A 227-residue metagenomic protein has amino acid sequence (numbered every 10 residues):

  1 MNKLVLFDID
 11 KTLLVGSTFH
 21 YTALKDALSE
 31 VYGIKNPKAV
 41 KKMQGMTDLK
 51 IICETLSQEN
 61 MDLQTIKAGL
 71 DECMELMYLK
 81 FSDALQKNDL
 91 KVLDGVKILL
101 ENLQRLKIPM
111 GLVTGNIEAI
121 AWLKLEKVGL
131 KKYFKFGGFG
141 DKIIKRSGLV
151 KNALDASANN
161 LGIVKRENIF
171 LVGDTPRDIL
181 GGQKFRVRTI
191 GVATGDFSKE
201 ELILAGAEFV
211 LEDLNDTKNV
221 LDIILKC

Functional and structural regions predicted by a protein language model:
N2-I9, L13-D94: N-terminal helical cap/lid subdomain that shapes the substrate entry/recognition surface in HAD-like hydrolases
T12, V96-E126, F134, F139-I144: Substrate-recognition element of Asp-dependent hydrolases with the DxDx(T/V) motif
V40-Q44, K67-D71, K131-I144, N168: A short, structured active-site edge motif that brings together acidic residues
D62, K131-K135, I163, E208: Conserved H-loop
L100-Q104, L154, I179-K184: Surface-exposed amphipathic alpha-helices with a cationic face
G138, F209-L214: Short acidic-hydrophobic, aromatic-tinged amphipathic segments that line or gate anion-handling sites
L149-L180: Conserved Lys-Pro-Asp/Glu-containing loop-to-beta segment of HAD-superfamily phosphomonoesterases, centered on
L171-F209: Acidic, Mg2+-coordinating phosphoryl-transfer loop and its flanking beta/alpha structural elements, shared across
